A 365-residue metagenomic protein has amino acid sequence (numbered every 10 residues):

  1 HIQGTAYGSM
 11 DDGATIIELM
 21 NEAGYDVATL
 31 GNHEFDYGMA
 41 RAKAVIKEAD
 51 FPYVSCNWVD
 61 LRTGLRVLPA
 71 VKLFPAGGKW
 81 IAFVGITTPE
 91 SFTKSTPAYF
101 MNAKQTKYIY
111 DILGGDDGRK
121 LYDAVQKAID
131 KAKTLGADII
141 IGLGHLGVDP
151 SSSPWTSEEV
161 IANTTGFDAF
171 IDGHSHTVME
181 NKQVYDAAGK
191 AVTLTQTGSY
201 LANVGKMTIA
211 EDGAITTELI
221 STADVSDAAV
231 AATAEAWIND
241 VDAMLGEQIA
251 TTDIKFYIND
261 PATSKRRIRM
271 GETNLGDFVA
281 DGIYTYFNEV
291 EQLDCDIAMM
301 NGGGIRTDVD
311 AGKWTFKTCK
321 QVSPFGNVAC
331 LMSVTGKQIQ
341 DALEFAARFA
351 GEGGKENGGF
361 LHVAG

Functional and structural regions predicted by a protein language model:
H1-S226, M270, N274-T285, C295-A298 (+2 more regions): Acidic, metal/ion-coordinating pockets
A231-G365: Non-catalytic terminal accessory segments
